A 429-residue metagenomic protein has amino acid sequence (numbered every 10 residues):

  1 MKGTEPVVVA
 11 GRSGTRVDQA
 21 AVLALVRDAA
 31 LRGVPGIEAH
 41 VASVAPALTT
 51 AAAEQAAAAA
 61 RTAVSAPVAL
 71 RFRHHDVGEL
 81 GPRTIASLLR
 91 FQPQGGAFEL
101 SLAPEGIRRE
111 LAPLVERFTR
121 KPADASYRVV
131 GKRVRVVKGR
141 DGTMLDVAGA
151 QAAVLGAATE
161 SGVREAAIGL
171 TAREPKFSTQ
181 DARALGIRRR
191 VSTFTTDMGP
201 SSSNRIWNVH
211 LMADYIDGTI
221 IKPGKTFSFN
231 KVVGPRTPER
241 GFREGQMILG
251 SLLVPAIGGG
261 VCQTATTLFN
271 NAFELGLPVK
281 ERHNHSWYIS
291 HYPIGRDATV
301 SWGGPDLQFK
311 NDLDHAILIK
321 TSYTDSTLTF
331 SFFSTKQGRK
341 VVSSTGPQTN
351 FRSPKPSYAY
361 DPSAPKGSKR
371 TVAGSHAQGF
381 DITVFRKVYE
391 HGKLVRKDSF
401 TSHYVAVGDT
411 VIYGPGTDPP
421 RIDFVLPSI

Functional and structural regions predicted by a protein language model:
K2-P6: N-terminal targeting peptides and non-cytosolic leader segments immediately upstream of the first transmembrane helix
V7-V8, V136: Amphipathic, non-membrane alpha-helical rod segments
R12-S13, E244: RNA-contacting regions in translation and RNA-metabolism proteins, encompassing KH/S1 modules where present
T15-R16, D28: Transmembrane hairpin
A24-I429: Well-ordered beta-sheet/strand-loop patches within structured domains
